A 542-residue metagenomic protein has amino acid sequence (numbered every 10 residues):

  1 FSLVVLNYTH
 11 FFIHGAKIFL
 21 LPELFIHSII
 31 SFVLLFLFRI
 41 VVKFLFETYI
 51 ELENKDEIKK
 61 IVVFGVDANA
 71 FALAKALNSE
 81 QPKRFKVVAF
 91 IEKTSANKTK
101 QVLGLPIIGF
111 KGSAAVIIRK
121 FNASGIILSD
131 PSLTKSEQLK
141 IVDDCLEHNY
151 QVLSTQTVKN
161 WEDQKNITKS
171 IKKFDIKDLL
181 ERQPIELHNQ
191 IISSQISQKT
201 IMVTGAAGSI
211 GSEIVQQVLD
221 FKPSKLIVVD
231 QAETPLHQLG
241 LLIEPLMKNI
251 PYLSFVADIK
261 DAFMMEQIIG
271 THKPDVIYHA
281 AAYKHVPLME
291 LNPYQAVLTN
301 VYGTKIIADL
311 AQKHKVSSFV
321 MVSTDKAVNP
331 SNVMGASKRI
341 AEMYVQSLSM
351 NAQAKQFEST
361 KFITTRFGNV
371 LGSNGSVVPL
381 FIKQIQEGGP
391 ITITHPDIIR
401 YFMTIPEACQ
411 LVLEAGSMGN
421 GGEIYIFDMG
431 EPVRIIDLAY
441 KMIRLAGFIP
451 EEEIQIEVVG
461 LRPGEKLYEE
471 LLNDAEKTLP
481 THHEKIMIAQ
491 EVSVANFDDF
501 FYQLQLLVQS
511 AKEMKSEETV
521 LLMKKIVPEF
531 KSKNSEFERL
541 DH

Functional and structural regions predicted by a protein language model:
F1-V63: Aromatic-rich membrane-interfacial microdomains
L45-T155, W161, T234-Q238, P245-K248 (+2 more regions): A solvent-exposed beta-alpha-beta segment
Q138-T200, Q312: Flexible, Lys/Arg-rich cytosolic regulatory linkers and terminal tails that connect or flank
L139-T155, K225-A232, T271, L291-S318: NAD(P)-cofactor binding segment of oxidoreductase domains
D163-Q164, H279, Y283-E342, S347 (+1 more regions): Conserved Rossmann-fold NAD(P)-dependent oxidoreductase catalytic core, especially the SDR/UDP-sugar
I191-S193, S347-H542: Strand-loop microenvironment adjacent to phosphate/nucleotide-handling motifs in alpha/beta enzyme folds
I201-F221: N-terminal Rossmann NAD(P)H-binding glycine-rich loop of SDR-like oxidoreductase domains
V256-V276: Conserved Rossmann-fold cofactor-binding substructure of NAD(P)-dependent oxidoreductases
